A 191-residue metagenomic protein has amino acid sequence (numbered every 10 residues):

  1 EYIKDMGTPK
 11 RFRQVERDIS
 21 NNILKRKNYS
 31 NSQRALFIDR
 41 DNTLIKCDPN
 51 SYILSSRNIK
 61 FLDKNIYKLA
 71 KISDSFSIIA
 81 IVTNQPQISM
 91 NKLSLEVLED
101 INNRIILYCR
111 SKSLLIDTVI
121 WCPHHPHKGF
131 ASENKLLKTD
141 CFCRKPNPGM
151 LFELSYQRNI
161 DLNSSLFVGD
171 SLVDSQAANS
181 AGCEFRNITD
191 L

Functional and structural regions predicted by a protein language model:
E1-Y29: Conserved alpha/beta core of the MobA/IspD/sugar-nucleotide pyrophosphorylase nucleotidyltransferase superfamily
I3, F12, L44-I45, P86-M90 (+2 more regions): Short, active-site-adjacent cap segments at secondary-structure transitions
D5, I81, F167-G169: A structural signal for the hydrophobic beta-strands that form the central parallel beta-sheet of Rossmann-like
N31-I78: Active-site neighborhood of HAD-like aspartate-dependent phosphohydrolases
D39, C122-P123, V168, T189: Conserved residues at the C-terminal ends of beta-strands
L44-D63, I88-E96, S111-K112, K135-F142: Metal-dependent phosphoesterase signature
N65, L69-I105, L115-K128, A178: Substrate-recognition element of Asp-dependent hydrolases with the DxDx(T/V) motif
E96, N103-D117, G129-F167, S171-L191: Asp-based, Mg2+/Mn2+-dependent phosphohydrolase catalytic module
